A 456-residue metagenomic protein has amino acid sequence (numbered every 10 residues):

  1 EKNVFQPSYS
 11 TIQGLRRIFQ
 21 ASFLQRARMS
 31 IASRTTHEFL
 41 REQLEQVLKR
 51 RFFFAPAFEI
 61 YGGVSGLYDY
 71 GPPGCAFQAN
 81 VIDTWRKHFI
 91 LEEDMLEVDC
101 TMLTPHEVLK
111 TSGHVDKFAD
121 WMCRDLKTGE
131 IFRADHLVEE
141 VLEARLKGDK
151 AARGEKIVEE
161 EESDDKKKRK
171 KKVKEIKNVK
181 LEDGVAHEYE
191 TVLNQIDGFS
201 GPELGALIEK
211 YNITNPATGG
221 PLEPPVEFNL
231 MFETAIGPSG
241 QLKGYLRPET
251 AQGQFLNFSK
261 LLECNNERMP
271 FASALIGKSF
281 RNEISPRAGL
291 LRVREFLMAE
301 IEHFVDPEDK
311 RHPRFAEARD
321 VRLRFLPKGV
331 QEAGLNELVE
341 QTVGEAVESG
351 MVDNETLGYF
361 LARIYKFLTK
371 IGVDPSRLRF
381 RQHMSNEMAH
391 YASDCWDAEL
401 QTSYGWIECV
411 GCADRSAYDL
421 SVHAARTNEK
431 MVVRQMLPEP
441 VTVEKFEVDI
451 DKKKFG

Functional and structural regions predicted by a protein language model:
V4-M29: N-terminal mitochondrial targeting presequence
S30-G456: TRNA-recognition modules of translation machinery and tRNA-sensing kinases, especially anticodon-binding
